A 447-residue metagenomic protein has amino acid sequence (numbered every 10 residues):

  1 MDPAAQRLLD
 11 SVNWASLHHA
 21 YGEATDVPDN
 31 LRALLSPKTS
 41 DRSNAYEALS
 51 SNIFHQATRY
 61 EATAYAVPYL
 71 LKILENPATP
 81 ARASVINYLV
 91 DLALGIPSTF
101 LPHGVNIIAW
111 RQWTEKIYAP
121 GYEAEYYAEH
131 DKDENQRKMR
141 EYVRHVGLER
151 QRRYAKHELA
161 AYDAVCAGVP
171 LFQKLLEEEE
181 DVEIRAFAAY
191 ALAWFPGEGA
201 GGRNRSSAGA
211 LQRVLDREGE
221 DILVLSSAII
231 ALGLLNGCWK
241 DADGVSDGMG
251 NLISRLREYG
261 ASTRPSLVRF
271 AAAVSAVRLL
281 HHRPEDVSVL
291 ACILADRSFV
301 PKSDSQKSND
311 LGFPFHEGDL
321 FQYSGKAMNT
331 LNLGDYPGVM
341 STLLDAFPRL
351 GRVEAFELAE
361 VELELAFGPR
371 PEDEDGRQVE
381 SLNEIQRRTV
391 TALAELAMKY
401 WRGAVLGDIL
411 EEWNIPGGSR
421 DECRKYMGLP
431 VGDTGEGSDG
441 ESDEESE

Functional and structural regions predicted by a protein language model:
M1-R42, E47, P416-E447: N-terminal "cap/leader" segments of large eukaryotic alpha-helical scaffolds
P3-L8, K38-S51, I86-L89, E141-R150: HEAT-repeat alpha-solenoid elements in large eukaryotic scaffold proteins
A24-L31, Y60-I73, S98-P102, V165-L175 (+4 more regions): Amphipathic alpha-helical scaffolding segments comprising HEAT/armadillo-like alpha-solenoid repeats
P37-T39, E75-A83, E179-D181, E218-L223 (+2 more regions): Short inter-helical turns and helix N-cap capping residues of alpha-solenoid HEAT/ARM repeat scaffolds
R42-S43, T63, R82-I86, R185 (+2 more regions): Residue-level detector of extended alpha-helical repeat arrays and alpha-solenoid scaffolds
E47-A48, N87, D91, A186 (+3 more regions): Residue-level signature of alpha-solenoid helical repeat scaffolds
I53, A93-F100, L192-A200, L232 (+5 more regions): Alpha-solenoid repeat junctions
T79, D91-F172, V379-V405, N414 (+2 more regions): Acidic, serine/threonine- and proline-enriched intrinsically disordered linkers and terminal tails in large eukaryotic
